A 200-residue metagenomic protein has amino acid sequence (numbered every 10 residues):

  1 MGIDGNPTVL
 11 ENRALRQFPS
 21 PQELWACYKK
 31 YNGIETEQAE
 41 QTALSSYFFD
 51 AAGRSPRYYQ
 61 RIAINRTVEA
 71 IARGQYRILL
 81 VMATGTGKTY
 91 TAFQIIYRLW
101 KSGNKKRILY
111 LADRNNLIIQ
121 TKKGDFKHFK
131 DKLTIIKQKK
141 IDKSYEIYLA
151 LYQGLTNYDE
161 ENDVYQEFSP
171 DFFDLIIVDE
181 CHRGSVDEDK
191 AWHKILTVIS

Functional and structural regions predicted by a protein language model:
M1-R107, N116-D131, K143-I147, Q153-L175 (+1 more regions): ATP-dependent helicase/translocase motor core
Y110-L111: Structural beta-sheet core signal
D131-K132, T197: A generic membrane alpha-helix/interface feature
T134-D142: Short acidic low-complexity segments
Q138, L151-Y152: Active-site donor-binding loop signature of nucleotide-sugar glycosyltransferases
Q166-S200: SF2 helicase catalytic motif II
